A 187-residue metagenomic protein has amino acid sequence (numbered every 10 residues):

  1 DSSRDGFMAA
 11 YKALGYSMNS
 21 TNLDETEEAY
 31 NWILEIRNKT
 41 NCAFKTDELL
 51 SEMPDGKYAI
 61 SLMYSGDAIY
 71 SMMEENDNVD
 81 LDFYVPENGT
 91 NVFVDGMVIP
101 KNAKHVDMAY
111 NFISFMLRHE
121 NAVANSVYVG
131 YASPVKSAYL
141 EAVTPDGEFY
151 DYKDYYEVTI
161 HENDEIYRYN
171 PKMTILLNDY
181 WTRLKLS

Functional and structural regions predicted by a protein language model:
D1-K57: Extracytoplasmic ligand-binding site segments that recognize negatively charged/polar headgroups
S2-G6, G66-I69, N88-N91, K104 (+1 more regions): Solvent-exposed loop/turn segments at secondary-structure junctions within structured extracellular/periplasmic domains
A9, C42-A43, A59-Y64, D82-V85 (+1 more regions): Structural recognition of the beta-strand scaffold that forms the well-ordered cores of secreted hydrolase catalytic
Y11-Y16, L34-N38, P54, Y58 (+5 more regions): Sec-exported extracytoplasmic/periplasmic mature domains
E27-I36, D77-K101: Periplasmic-binding protein-like
S51, E157-S187: Conserved C-terminal helix/tail region of periplasmic/extracytoplasmic solute-binding proteins
I60-V79: A ligand-binding cleft/hinge motif common to bilobed small-molecule-binding domains
P100-H161: Mature extracytoplasmic/periplasmic domains
